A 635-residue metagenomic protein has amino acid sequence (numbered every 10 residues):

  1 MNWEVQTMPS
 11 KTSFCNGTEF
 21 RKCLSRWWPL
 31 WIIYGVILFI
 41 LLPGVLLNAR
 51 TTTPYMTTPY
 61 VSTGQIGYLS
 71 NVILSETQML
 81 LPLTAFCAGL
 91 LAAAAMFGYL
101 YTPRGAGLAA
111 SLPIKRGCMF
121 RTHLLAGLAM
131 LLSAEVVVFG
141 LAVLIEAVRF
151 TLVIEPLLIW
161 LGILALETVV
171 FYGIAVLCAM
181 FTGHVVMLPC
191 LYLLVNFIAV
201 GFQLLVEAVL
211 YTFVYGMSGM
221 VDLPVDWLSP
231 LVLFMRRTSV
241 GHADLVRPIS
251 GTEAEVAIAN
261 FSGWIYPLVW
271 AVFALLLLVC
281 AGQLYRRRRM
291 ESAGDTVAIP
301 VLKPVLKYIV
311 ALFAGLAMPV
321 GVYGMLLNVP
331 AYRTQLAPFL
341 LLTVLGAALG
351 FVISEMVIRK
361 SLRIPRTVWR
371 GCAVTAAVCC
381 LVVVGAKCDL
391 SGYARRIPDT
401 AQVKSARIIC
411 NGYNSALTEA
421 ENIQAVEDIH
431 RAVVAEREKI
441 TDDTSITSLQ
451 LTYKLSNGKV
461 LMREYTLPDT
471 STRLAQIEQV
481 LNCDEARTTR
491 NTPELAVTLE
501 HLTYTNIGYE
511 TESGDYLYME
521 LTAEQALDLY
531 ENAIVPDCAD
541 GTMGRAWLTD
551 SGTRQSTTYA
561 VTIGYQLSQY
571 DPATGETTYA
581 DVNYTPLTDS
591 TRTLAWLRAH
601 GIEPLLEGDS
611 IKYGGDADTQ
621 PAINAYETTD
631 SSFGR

Functional and structural regions predicted by a protein language model:
M1-P103, A281-R289, V320, G324-T334 (+5 more regions): Hydrophobic alpha-helical transmembrane segments
P9-T12, N48-I73, V200-L284, R289-A298 (+3 more regions): Terminal transmembrane helical anchor/hairpin motif
L46, N71, Q78, A94 (+4 more regions): Secretory targeting signals
F97-L132, A293-G294, M519, A523-G541: Helix-loop-helix units of permease transmembrane domains in multi-pass membrane transporters, especially ABC
V186-A199, T367-V378: Central hydrophobic cores of alpha-helical transmembrane segments in multi-pass integral membrane proteins
K307-A317, V352-Y393: Internal/C-terminal transmembrane anchor helices
V384-E464, A475: Membrane-interface segments at or immediately adjacent to transmembrane helices that form the boundary between
K439-Y465, D540-A580, Y584: Short, structured surface segments that line ligand/substrate-binding pockets
